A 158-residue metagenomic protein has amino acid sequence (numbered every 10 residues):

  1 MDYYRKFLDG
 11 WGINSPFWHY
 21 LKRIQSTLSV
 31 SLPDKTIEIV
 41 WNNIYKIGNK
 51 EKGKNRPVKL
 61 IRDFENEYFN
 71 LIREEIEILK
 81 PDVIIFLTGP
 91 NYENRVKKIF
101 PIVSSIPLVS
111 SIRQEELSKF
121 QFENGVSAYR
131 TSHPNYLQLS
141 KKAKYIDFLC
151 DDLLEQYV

Functional and structural regions predicted by a protein language model:
M1-L79, V83, G89-Y92, Y136-L137: A polyanion-binding, active-site-adjacent surface
V58, R62-R73, Y92-V158: C-terminal capping/extension of enzyme domains
